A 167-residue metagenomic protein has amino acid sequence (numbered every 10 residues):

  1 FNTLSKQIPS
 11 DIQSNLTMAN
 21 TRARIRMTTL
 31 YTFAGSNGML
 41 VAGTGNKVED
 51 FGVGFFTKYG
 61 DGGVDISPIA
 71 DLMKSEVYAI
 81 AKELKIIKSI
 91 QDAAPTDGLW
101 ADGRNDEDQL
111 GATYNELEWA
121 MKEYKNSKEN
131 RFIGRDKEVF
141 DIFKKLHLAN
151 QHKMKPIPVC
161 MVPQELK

Functional and structural regions predicted by a protein language model:
F1-T3: Cysteine-dependent PTP/DSP-like catalytic domain, specifically the C-terminal lobe
S5-T21, Y31, G35-L40, T44-K47 (+1 more regions): ATP/NTP-dependent adenylation/nucleotidyl-transfer catalytic domains that generate, transfer, or process NMP-activated
A23-R26: Active-site glycine-rich loop that binds ribose-phosphate moieties when present
